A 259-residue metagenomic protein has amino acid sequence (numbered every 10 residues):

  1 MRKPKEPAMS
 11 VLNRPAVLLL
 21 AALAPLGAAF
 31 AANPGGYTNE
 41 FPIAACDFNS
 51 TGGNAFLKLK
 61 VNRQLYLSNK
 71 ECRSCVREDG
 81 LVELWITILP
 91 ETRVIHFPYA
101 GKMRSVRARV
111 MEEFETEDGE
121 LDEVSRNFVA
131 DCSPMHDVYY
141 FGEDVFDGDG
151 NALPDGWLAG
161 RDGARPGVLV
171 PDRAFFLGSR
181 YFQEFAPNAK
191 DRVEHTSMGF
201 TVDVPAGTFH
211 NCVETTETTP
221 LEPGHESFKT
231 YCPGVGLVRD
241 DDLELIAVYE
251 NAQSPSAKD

Functional and structural regions predicted by a protein language model:
K3-L19: Bacterial N-terminal signal peptides that target proteins for export
P7, A22, N251-Q253: Intrinsic disorder/low-complexity segments
V17-G27: Bacterial N-terminal signal peptides
A32-S133, E143-D144, P171-D259: Acidic, serine/threonine-rich low-complexity disordered tracts
D122-V168: An acidic-aromatic
